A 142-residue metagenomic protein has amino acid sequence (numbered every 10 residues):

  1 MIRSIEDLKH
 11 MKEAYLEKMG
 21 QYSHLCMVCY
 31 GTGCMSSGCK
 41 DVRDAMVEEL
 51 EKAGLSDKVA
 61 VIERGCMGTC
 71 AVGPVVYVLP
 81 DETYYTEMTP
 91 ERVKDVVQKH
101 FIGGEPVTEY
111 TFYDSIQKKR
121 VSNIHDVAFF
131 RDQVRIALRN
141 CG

Functional and structural regions predicted by a protein language model:
M1-G142: Feature of Fe-S/electron-transfer and energy-metabolism proteins that preferentially highlights extended coupling
